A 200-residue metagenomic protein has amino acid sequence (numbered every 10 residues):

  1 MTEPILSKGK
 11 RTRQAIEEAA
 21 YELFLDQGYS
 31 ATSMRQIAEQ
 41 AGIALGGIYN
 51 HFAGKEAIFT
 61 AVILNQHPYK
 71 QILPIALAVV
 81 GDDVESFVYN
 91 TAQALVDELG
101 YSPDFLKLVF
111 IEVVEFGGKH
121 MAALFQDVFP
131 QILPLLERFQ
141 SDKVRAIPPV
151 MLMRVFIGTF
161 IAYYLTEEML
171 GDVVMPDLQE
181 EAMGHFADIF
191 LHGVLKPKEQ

Functional and structural regions predicted by a protein language model:
M1-R11, K198-Q200: N-terminal intrinsically disordered/low-complexity leader segments
A15, A19-A57, A61-V62: Helix-turn-helix
E17, I63, V88, F110 (+2 more regions): Amphipathic, non-transmembrane alpha-helical scaffold segments
T60-T91, L136: Amphipathic alpha-helical linker/stalk segments
N65, L108-E112, D127, V155 (+1 more regions): Short acidic/histidine-centered micro-motifs embedded in hydrophobic/aromatic stretches that mark compact functional
K70-Q71, D97, G117-K143, V150-R154 (+2 more regions): Amphipathic alpha-helical packing segments from all-alpha helical-bundle domains
E98-K119, L165-L170: Amphipathic alpha-helical segments used for helix-helix packing
K107, A146-M169, L178-H192: Hydrophobic alpha-helical segments that form the core of small-molecule binding pockets and/or dimer interfaces
